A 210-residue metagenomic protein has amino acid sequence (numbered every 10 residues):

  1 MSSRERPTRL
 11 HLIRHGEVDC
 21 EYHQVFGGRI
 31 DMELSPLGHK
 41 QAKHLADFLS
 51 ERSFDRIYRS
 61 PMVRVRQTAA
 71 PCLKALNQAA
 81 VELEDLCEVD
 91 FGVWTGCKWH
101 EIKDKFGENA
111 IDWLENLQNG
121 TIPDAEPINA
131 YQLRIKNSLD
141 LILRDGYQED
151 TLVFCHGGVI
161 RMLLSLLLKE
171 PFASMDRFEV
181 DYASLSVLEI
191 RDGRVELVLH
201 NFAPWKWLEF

Functional and structural regions predicted by a protein language model:
M1-R9, V89-D104, R144-E149, S165-F210: Acidic, low-complexity terminal tails and accessory targeting/binding regions of phosphate-metabolizing enzymes
R4-E5, H44-I111: Phosphate-coordination/substrate-recognition cap region in phosphate-metabolizing enzymes
L10-L12, V153: Residue-level marker for buried hydrophobic side chains located in beta-strands that build the well-ordered beta-sheet
H11, E17-C72, Q118, I122-K136: Loop-to-helix element that buttresses phosphate recognition and phosphoryl-transfer chemistry
H11, V81-L83, V198: General small-molecule cofactor/ligand-binding pocket signal
V18, V159-I160: Short active-site segment of divalent metal-dependent hydrolases/proteases that encodes the spacing between
P71, M162-L166: Active-site signature of alpha/beta-hydrolase-fold catalytic machinery across serine- and Asp/Cys-nucleophile hydrolases
H156: Short basic (Lys/Arg) and small-residue
